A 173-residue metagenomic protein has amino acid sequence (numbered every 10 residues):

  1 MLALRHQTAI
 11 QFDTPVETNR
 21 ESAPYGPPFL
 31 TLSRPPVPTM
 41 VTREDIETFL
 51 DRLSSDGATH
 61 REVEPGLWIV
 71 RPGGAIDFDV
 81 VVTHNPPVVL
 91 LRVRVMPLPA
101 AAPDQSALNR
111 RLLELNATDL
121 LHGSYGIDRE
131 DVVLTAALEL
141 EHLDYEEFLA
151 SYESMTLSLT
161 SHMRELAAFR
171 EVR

Functional and structural regions predicted by a protein language model:
L2-L4, I10, F29-D79, A117-L120 (+1 more regions): Charge-rich, low-complexity N-terminal segments
F78-P99: A short acidic-to-branched-hydrophobic micro-motif
R92-D131: Short, internal acidic amphipathic alpha-helical interface segments that mediate docking to partner proteins
P97-P99, L138-D144: A generic structural motif
V132-A137: Short, aliphatic-rich beta-strand segments
E147-M163: Long, well-ordered alpha-helical scaffolding segments within enzyme catalytic domains, especially pronounced
A167-R173: Short, highly charged C-terminal tails/helix-capping segments
